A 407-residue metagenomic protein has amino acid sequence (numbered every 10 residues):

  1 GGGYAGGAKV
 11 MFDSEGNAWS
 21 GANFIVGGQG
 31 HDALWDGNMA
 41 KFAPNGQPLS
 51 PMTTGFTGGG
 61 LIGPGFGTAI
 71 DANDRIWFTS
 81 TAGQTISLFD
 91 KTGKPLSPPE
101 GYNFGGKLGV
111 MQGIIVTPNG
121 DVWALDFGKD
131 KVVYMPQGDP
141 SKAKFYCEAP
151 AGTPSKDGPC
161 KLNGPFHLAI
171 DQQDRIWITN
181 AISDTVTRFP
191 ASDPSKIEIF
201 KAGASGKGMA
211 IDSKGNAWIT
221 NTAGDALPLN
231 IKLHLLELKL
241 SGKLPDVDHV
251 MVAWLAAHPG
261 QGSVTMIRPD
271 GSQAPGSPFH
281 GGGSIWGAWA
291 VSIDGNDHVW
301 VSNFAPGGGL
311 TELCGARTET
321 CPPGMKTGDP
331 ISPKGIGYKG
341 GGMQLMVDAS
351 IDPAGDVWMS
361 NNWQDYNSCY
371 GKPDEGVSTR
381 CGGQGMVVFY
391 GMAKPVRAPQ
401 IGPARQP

Functional and structural regions predicted by a protein language model:
G1-P407: Flexible "stalk/tail and boundary" regions
